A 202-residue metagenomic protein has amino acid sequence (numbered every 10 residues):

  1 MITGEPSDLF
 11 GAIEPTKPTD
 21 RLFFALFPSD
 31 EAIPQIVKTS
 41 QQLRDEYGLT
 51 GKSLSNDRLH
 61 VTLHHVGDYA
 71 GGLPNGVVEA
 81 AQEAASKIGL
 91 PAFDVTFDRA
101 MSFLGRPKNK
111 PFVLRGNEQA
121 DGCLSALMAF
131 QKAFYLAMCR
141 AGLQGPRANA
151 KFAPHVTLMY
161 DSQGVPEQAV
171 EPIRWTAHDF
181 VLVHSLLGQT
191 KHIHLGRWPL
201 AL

Functional and structural regions predicted by a protein language model:
I2-L202: Histidine-dependent nucleotide/RNA phosphoesterase domain, centered on the 2H-phosphoesterase fold with its duplicated
